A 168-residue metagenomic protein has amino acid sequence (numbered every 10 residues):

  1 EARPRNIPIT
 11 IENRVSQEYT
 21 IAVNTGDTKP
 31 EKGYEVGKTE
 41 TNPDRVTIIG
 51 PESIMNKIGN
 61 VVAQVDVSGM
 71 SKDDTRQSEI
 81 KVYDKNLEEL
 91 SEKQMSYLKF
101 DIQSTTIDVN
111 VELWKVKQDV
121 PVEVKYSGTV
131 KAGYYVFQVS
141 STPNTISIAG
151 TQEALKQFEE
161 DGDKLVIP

Functional and structural regions predicted by a protein language model:
E1-P168: Structured interface patches
